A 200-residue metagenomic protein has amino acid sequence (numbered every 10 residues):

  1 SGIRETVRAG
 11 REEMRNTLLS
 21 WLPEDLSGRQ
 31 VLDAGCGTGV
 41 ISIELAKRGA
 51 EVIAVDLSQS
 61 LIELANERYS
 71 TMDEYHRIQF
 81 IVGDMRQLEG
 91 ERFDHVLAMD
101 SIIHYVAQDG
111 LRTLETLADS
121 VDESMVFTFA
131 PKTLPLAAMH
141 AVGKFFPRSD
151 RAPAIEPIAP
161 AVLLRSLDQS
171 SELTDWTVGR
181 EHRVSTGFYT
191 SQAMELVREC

Functional and structural regions predicted by a protein language model:
S1-D25: Conserved class I S-adenosyl-L-methionine
G35-G37: Class I SAM-dependent methyltransferase "Motif I" SAM/SAH-binding loop
V40-D84: Class I SAM-dependent methyltransferase SAM/SAH-binding core
L97: A conserved beta-strand element that flanks and buttresses the S-adenosyl-L-methionine
Y105-T116: A short, conserved alpha-helix within the catalytic core of class I
D122-A130: Conserved beta-strand signature within the Rossmann-like core of class I S-adenosyl-L-methionine
L136-P153: Short, glycine-/aromatic-enriched active-site segment of Class I SAM-dependent methyltransferases
A154-E172: Short alpha-helix
